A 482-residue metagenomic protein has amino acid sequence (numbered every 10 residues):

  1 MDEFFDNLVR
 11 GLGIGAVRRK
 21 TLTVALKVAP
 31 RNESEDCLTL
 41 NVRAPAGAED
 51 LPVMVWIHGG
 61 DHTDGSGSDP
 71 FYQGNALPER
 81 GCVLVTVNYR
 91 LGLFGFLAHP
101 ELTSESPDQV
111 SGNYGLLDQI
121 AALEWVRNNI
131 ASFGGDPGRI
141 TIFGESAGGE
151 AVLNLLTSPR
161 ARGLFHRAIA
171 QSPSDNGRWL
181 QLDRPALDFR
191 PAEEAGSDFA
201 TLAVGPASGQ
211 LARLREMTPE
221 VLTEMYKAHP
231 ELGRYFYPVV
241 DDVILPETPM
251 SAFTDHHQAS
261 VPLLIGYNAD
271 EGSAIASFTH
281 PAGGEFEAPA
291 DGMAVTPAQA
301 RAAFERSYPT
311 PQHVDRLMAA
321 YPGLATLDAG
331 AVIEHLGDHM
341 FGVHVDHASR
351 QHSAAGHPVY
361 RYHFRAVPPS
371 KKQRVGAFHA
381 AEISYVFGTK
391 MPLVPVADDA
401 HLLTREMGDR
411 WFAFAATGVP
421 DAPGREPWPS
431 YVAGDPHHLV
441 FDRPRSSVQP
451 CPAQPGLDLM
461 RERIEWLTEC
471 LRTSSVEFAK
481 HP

Functional and structural regions predicted by a protein language model:
M1-G47, E220, E462, L467-P482: Catalytic-loop region of hydrolases
F4-D6, R10-L26, H99-D108, L317-G330 (+1 more regions): Short glycine/proline-rich turn/loop motifs
A16, I333-E334, F341-P482: Mobile gating loops/cap/lid regions near enzyme active sites that modulate substrate access
T21-P206, V243, S251-F278, A422: Serine-hydrolase-like catalytic core of hydrolytic proteins
Y72, Y114, D118-A121, A147 (+9 more regions): Generic recognition of stable, solvent-exposed alpha-helical segments in well-folded globular domains
R127-I130, P159-R160, S172, A203 (+6 more regions): Sec/Tat-exported extracytoplasmic proteins
G138-I140, G205-R213, R361, A422-P429: Surface-exposed patches in mature extracellular/periplasmic domains of secreted proteins
R167, W179-L182, R213-H401, R410: Substrate-gating cap/lid region and adjacent catalytic-acid/histidine neighborhood within extracellular/lumenal
